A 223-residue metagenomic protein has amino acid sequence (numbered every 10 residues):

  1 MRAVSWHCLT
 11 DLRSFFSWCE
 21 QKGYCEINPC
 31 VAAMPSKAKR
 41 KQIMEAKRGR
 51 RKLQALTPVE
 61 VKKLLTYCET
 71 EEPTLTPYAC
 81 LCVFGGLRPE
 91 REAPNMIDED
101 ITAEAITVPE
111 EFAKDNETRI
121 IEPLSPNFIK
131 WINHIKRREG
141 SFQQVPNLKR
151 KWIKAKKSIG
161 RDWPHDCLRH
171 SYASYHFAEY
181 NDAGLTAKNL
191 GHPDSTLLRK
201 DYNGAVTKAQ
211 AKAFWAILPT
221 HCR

Functional and structural regions predicted by a protein language model:
R2-T10, Q21-E90, R169: Basic, Lys/Arg- and aromatic-enriched nucleic-acid-binding interface segment
A3, C80, F84, R91 (+2 more regions): C-terminal catalytic core of tyrosine-transesterase DNA break-rejoin enzymes
R13-F16, E20, V206: C-terminal flanking helix
A32-K41, E60, P94-K130: Conserved tyrosine-mediated DNA breakage-rejoining catalytic core shared by Y-recombinases
V61, P123-R161, Y172: Active-site/catalytic core of tyrosine-dependent DNA strand-transfer enzymes
E99-A105, D162, N181-D201: Short, polar N-cap/turn motifs at the start of nucleic acid-interacting alpha helices
E110-N116, I129, L190-W215: Catalytic-site neighborhood detector that most strongly recognizes the C-terminal catalytic loop/helix of tyrosine
R138, K212-R223: C-terminal secondary-structure termini that scaffold catalytic or DNA-interacting sites
